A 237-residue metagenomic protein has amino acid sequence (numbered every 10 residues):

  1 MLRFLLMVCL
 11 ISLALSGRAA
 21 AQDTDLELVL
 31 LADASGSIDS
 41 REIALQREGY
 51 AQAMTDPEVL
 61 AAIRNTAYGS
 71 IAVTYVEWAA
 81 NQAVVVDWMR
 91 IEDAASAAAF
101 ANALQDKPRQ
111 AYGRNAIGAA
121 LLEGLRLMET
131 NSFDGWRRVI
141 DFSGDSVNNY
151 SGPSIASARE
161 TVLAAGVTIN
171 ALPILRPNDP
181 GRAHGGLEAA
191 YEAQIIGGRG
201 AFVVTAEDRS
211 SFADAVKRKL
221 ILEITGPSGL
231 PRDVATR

Functional and structural regions predicted by a protein language model:
L2, L13-V29, S35-E42, D134 (+1 more regions): Acidic, polar low-complexity linker/tail segments
D23-D87, A120-G124, V139-S143, N170-L172: Von Willebrand factor
L31-R41, V73, D87, L104-R114 (+3 more regions): Second-shell loop/turn segments in exported
P57-A67, R114, S132-R138, S228-R232: Surface-exposed patches in mature extracellular/periplasmic domains of secreted proteins
I63, V147-A193: VWA/integrin I-like adhesion module and closely mimicked acidic/polar interface patches used
G69-A103, G181-A193: Short beta-strand-loop
A83, A98-R138, A171-G186, A215: Von Willebrand factor
V204-R237: C-terminal "exit" segments of structured domains
